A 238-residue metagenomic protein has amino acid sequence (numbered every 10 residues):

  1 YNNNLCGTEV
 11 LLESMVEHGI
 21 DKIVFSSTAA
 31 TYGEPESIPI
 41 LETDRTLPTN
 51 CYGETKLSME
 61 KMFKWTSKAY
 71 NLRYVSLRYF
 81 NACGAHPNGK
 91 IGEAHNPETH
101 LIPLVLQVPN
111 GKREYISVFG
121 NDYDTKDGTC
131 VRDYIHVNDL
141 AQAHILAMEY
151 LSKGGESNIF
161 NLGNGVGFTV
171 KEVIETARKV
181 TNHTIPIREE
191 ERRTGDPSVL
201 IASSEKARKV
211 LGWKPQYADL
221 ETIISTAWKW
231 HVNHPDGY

Functional and structural regions predicted by a protein language model:
N2-V10, E17, D21-K22, T31-S76 (+2 more regions): Catalytic helix-loop patch of NAD(P)-dependent Rossmann-fold dehydrogenases
E9-E13, D139-Q142: Conserved mid-core alpha-helix of short-chain dehydrogenase/reductase
M15, S67, A147-L151: Hydrophobic pocket-lining residues that define ligand/cofactor binding sites across diverse proteins
I23-F25, V75-R78, D133, N161-L162: Structural signature of the Rossmann-like NAD(P)-dependent dehydrogenase/reductase core
T28: Residue(s) in the substrate-gating loop at a strand-loop-helix junction that position the organic substrate next
Y32, C83, V166-F168: Feature marks short, surface-exposed loop/turn motifs that line or immediately flank catalytic pockets and channel
G84-H86, T125: Short, acidic Gly/Pro/Ser/Thr-rich loop/turn segments
L104-Y238: C-terminal substrate-binding subdomain of Rossmann-fold SDR/epimerase-dehydratase oxidoreductases
